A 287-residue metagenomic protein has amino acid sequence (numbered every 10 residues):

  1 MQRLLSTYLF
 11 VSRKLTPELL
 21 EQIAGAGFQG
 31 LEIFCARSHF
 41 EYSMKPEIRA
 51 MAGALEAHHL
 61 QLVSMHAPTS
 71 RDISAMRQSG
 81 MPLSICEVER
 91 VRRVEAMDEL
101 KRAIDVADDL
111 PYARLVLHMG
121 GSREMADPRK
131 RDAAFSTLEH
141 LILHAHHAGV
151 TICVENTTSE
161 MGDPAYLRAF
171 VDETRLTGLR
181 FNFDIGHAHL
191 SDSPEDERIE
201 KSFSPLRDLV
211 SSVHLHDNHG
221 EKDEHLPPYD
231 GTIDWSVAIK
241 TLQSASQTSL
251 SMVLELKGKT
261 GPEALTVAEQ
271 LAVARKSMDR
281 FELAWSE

Functional and structural regions predicted by a protein language model:
M1-R102, D108, R180, D208 (+1 more regions): N-terminal pre-domain/capping segments
M1-R3, R13-A24, P164-E287: Histidine-acidic metal/acid-base catalytic patches
R3-T7, L31-I33, L62-A67, L115-L117 (+4 more regions): Hydrophobic faces of well-ordered beta-strands that scaffold small-molecule active sites in alpha/beta enzyme cores
L9-V11, C35-R37, A67-R71, G121-R123 (+4 more regions): Active-site-proximal loop/turn and secondary-structure-junction residues that shape catalytic pockets, frequently
P17, S74-R180: Active-site acidic/histidine proton-transfer and metal-coordination neighborhood in alpha/beta enzyme cores
F28, A107, Y112, V210 (+1 more regions): A structural motif
Y42-A50, G80, S84-D98, A126-T137 (+6 more regions): Alpha-helix N-cap and loop-to-helix initiation/capping positions
A50-A67, F135-H147, E173-T174, W235-K240: Alpha-helix-loop-beta-strand connector modules within alpha/beta enzyme cores
